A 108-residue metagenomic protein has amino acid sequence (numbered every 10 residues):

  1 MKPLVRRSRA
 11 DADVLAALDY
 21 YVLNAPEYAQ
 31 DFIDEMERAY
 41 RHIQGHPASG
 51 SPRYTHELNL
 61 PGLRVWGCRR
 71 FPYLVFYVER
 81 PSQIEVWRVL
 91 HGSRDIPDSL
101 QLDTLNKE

Functional and structural regions predicted by a protein language model:
M1-E35: Arg/Lys-rich, positively charged N-terminal/basic patches that mediate binding to nucleic acids
L18, E37-Q44: Structural signal for well-ordered, non-membrane alpha-helices
Y20, I33, L63-G67, Y73 (+1 more regions): Amphipathic, hydrophobic secondary-structure cores in small proteins
P26, R41, G45-S49, F71 (+1 more regions): Generic structural signal for secondary-structure transition and capping sites
Q30-D31, S51-T55, D98: Short, hydrophobic secondary-structure boundary micro-motifs
R38, A48-Q83: Basic/aromatic recognition patch in beta-strand/loop cores that engages polyanionic ligands
C68-L74, V78-E108: Enriched for short, Lys/Arg-rich terminal
